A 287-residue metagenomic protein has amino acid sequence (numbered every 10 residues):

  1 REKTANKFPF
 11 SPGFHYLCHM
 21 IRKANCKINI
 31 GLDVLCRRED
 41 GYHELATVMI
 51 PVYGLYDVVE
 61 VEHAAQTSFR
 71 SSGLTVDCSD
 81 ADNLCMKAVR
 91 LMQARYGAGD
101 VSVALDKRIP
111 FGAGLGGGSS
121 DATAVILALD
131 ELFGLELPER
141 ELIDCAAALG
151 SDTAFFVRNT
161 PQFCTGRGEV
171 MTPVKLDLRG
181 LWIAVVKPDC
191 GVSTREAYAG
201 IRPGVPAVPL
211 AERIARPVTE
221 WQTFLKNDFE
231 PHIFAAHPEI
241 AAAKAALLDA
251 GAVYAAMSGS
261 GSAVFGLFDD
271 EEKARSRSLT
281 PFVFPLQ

Functional and structural regions predicted by a protein language model:
R1-H19: N-terminal amphipathic/basic-hydrophobic helices that include classical n-h-c signal peptides and signal-anchor
H19-A113, E131, L135-I143, K175-R179 (+1 more regions): ATP-binding N-lobe of GHMP and related small-molecule kinases
I30, V59, C85, G118 (+4 more regions): Residue-level signal for inorganic ion chemistry
A65-C78, V125, P217-K226: Short, basic/glycine-rich phosphate-binding loops at helix/coil junctions that contact nucleotide phosphates
A104-F133, S151, A252-F268: Glycine/serine-rich anion-binding loops at beta->alpha junctions that coordinate negatively charged ligand groups
A122, I126-F163: Contiguous, small/hydrophobic- and glycine-enriched helical/loop subdomains that border and often "cap" functional
R158-Y254, D269-Q287: Conserved, helical-rich catalytic subdomain that frames metal- and/or nucleotide-binding sites in enzyme alpha/beta
